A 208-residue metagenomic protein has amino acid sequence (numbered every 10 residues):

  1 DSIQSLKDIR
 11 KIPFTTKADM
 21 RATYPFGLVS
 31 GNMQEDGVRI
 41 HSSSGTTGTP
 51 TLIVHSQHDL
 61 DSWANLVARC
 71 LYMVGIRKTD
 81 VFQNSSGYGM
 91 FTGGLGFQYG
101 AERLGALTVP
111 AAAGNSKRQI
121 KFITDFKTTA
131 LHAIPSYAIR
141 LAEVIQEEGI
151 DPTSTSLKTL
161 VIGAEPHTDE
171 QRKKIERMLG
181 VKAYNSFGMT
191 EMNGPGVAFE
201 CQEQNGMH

Functional and structural regions predicted by a protein language model:
D1-S42, G48-N65, R69-M73: Nucleotide 5′-phosphate-binding alpha/beta core
K7-R10, A64-V81, S116-T128: Conserved ATP-dependent adenylate/AMP-binding module captured primarily in the ANL superfamily
V38, R77-T79, L157: A general structural motif
G48-S62, Q98-T108, T128-H132: Acidic/glycine-enriched edge-of-secondary-structure segments
L52-S56, I76, G93-G96, A142: Short, conserved acidic/polar surface loops in the N-terminal third of protein domains
L60, G87-G89, S136-Y137: Short glycine-enriched loops at secondary-structure junctions
A68, Y72-T108: Conserved AMP-binding loop of ANL adenylate-forming enzymes
L104-H208: Active-site glycine/GP-rich loop and adjacent strand/helix microenvironment that borders small-molecule binding pockets
